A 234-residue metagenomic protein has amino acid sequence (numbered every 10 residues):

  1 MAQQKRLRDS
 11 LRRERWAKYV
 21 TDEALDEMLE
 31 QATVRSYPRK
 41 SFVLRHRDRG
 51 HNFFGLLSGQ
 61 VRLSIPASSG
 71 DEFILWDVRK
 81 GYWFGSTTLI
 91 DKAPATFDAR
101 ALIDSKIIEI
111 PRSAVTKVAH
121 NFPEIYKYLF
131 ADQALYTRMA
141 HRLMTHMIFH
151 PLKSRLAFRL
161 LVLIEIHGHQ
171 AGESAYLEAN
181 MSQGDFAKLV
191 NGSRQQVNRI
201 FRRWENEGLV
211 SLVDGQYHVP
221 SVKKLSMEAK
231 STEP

Functional and structural regions predicted by a protein language model:
M1-R39, T88-L89: Cyclic nucleotide-binding regulatory module and flanking cytosolic helices
A24, W76-R138: Cyclic-nucleotide recognition modules
S41-D104: Cyclic nucleotide-binding regulatory domains
F53, D77, E109, N180 (+1 more regions): Short aromatic/basic micro-patch
H120-N191: Polybasic "coupling" helices that flank or enter modular domains
L163-P234: Phosphate-/nucleic-acid-contacting segments
